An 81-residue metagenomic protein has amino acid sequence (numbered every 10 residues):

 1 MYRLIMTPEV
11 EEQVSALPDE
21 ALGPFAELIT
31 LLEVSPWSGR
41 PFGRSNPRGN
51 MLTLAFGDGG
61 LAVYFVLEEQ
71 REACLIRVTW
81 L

Functional and structural regions predicted by a protein language model:
M1-L4, E12, A16, E20 (+2 more regions): Enriched for short, Lys/Arg-rich terminal
P8: Peri-catalytic substrate-binding/gating loops that frame the active-site cleft of hydrolases
T30-F56: A short, surface-exposed loop/turn module that caps and links secondary-structure elements
